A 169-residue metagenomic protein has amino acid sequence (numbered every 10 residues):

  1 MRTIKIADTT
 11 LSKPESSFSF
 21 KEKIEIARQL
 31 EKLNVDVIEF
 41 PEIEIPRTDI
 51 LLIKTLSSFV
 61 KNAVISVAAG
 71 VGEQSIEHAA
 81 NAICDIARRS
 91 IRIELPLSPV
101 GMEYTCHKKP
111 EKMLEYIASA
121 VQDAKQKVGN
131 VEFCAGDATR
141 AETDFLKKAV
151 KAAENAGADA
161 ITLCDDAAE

Functional and structural regions predicted by a protein language model:
M1-I6, K13-I38, I45, I50-F59 (+1 more regions): Alpha/beta enzyme core
E42, A69-G70: Structural motif
N62-A69: A glycine-rich helix N-cap at a beta->alpha junction
